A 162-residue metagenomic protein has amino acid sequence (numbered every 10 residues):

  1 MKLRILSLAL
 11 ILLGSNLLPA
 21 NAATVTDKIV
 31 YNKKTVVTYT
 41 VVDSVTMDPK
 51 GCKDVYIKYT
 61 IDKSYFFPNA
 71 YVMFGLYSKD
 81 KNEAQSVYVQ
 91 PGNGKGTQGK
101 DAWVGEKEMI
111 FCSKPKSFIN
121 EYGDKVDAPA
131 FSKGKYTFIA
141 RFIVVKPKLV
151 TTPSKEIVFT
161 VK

Functional and structural regions predicted by a protein language model:
I5-G14: Sec-dependent N-terminal signal peptides
G14-N21: C-terminal segment of classical bacterial N-terminal signal peptides
A22-F66: Short, compositionally biased P/S/T/A/G/V-rich stretches that sit at domain boundaries
M47-N120: Contiguous segments within soluble domain cores/interaction surfaces
V126-P129: Beta-strand-rich interaction surfaces with strong enrichment in secreted/lumenal proteins
S132-F138: A glycine-anchored, Pro-Gly-centered beta-turn/N-cap motif
R141-V145: Beta-strand-rich extracellular modules
K146-K162: Short beta-strand elements
